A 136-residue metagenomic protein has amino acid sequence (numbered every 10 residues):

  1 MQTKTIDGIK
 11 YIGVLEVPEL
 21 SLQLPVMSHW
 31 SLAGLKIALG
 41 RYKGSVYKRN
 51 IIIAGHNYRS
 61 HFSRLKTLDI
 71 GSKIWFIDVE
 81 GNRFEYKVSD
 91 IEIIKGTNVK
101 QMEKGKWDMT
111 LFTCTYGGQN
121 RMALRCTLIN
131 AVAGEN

Functional and structural regions predicted by a protein language model:
M1-N136: Solvent-exposed, non-transmembrane regions of membrane-associated and secreted proteins
